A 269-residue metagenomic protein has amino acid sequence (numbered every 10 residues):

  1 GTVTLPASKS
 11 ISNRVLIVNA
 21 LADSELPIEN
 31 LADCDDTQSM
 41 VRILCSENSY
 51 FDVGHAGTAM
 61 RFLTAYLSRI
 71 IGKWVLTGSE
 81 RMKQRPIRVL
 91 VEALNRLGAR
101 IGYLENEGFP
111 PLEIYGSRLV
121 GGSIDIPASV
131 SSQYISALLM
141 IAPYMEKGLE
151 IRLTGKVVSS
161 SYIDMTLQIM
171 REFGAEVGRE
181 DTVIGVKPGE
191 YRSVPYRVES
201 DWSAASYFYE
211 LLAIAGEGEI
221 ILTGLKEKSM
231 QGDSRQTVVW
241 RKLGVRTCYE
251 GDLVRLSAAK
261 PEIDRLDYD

Functional and structural regions predicted by a protein language model:
G1-D269: Short, structured segments at the rim of ligand-binding sites
